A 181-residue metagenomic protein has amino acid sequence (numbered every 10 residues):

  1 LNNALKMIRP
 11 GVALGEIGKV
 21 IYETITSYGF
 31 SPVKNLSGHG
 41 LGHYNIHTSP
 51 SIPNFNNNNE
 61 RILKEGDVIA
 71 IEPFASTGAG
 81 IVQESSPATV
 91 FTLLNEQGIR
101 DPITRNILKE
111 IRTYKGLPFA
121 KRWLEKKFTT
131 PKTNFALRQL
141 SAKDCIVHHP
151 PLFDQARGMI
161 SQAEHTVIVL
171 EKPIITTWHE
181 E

Functional and structural regions predicted by a protein language model:
L1-E181: Active-site neighborhoods and metal-handling regions in enzymes and metal-associated proteins
